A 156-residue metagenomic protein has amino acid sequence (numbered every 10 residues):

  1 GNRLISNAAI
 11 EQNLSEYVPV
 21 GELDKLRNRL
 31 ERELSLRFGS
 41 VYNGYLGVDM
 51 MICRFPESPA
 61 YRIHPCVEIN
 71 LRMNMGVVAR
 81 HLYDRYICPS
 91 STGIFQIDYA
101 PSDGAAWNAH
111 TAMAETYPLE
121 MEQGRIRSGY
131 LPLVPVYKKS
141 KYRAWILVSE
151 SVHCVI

Functional and structural regions predicted by a protein language model:
G1-L30, N70-D98: ATP-dependent carboxylate/phosphate-activation module, predominantly the ATP-grasp catalytic core and closely related
Y17, G21, F38, C53 (+4 more regions): Aromatic-enriched hydrophobic runs in primary sequence
V18, S58, L131-V134: Intrinsic-disorder/low-complexity coil detector
L26-F38, Y86, M113-M121: Hydrophobic, Leu/Ile/Phe/Ala-enriched alpha-helical segments that form helix-helix packing faces
S35-Y42, S90-I94: Residue-level signal for secondary-structure boundary elements
R37-M75: Conserved metal-phosphate-binding beta-hairpin within the catalytic cores of diverse ATP-dependent phosphoryl-transfer
C88-I156: Peripheral (often C-terminal) accessory segments that flank ATP-dependent C-N-forming ligase machineries
